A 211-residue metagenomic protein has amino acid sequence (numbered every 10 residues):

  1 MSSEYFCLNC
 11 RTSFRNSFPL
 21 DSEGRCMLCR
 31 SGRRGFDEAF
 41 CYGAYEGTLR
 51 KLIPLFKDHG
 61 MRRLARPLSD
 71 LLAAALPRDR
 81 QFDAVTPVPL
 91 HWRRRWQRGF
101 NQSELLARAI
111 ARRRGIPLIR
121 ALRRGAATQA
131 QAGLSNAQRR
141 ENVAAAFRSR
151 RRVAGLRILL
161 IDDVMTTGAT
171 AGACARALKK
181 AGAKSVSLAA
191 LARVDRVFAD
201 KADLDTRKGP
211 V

Functional and structural regions predicted by a protein language model:
M1-D162, T166-V211: Glycine-rich phosphate/pyrophosphate-handling loop used in enzymes and phosphotransfer proteins
